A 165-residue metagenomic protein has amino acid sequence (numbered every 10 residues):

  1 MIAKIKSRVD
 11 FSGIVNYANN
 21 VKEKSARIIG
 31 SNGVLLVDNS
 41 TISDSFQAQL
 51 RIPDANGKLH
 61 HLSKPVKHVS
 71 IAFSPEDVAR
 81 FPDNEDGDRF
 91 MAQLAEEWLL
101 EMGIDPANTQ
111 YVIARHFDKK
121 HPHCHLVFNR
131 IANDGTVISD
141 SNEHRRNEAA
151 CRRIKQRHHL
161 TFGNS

Functional and structural regions predicted by a protein language model:
M1-S165: N-terminal nicking endonuclease/strand-transfer module with a His-rich metal-binding environment and a catalytic Tyr
